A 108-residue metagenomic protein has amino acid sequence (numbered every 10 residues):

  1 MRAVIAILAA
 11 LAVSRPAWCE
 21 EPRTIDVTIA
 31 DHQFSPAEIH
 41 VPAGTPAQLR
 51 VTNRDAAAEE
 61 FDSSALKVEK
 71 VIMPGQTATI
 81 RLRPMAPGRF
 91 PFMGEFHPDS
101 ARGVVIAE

Functional and structural regions predicted by a protein language model:
M1-V4: Positively charged n-region of N-terminal signal peptides that target proteins for export
S14-P16: N-terminal signal peptide c-region/cleavage motif recognized by signal peptidases
E21-D26, I72-E108: Extracellular/periplasmic metallocenter environments
E21-G44: N-terminal edge beta-strand
A37-I39, K67-V71, R81: Beta-strand-rich interaction surfaces with strong enrichment in secreted/lumenal proteins
A47, A57-E59, A101-G103: Short beta-strand/loop motifs in extracellular/secreted proteins, especially within beta-sandwich accessory domains
V51-N53: Asparagine-centered strand-capping/turn motif at beta-strand->loop junctions
E59-A65: Change to "...patches in solvent-exposed regions of secreted, membrane-anchored, or virion-exposed structural
